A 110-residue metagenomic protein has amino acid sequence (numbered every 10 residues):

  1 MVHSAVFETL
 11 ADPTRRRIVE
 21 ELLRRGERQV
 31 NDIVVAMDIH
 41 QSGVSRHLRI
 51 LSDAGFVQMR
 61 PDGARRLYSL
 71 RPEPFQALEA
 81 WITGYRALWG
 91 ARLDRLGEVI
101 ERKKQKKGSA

Functional and structural regions predicted by a protein language model:
M1-V2, L23-R24, Q76-A110: Amphipathic alpha-helical dimerization/coiled-coil segments that flank or bridge DNA-binding/regulatory modules
M1-V2, Q29, D53, R60 (+1 more regions): Alpha/beta-hydrolase fold catalytic core
V2-S42, R65-A80: N-terminal helix-turn-helix DNA-binding core of bacterial DNA-binding proteins
V35, R46, S52-D53: Alpha-helical residues within the helix-turn-helix
S52-S69: Beta-hairpin "wing" of winged helix-turn-helix
